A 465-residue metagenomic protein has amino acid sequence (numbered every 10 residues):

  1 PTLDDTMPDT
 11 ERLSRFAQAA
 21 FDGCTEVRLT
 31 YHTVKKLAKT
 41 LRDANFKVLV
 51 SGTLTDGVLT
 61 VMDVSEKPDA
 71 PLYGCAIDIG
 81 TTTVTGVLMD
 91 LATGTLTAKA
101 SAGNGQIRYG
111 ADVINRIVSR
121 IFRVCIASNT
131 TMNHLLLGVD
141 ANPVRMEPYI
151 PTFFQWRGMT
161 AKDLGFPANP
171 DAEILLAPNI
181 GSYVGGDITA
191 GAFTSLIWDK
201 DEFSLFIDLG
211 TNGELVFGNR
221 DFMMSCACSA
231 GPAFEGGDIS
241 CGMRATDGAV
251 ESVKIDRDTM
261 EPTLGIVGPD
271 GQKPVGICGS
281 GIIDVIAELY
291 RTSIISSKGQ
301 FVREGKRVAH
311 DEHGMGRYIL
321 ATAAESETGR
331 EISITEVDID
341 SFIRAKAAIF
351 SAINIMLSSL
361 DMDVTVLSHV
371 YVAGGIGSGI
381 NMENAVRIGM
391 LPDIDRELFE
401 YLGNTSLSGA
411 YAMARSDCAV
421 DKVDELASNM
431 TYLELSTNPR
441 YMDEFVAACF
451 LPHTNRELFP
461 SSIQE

Functional and structural regions predicted by a protein language model:
P1, R12-R15, N104-R120, C278: Phosphate-binding loop and its immediate beta->loop->alpha context in nucleotide/phosphate-handling enzymes
P1-A76, T81, T93, S119-R123 (+4 more regions): Nucleotide/phosphate-binding catalytic cleft detector across ATP-hydrolyzing and phosphate-transferring enzymes
G80-T81, G86-L88, G94-D112, P143-G158 (+3 more regions): Glycine-rich phosphate-binding loop of actin/hexokinase-like ATP-binding domains
S119, I188-G191, S195, I343-T365: Phosphate/ATP-binding catalytic cores across multiple sugar-kinase/actin-like superfamilies, primarily ASKHA
N129-P143, G314, M362-T365, G374-D393 (+1 more regions): Short glycine/threonine-rich loop-to-helix capping motif typified by GTGT followed within a few residues by an Asp-Pro
F166-P167, P178-T194, I343-A347, F399-S436: Glycine-rich phosphate-binding/hydrolytic loop that grips phosphoryl groups
N219-M224, D238-I239, S358, M362-L426: Catalytic phosphate/nucleotide-handling subdomain of diverse soluble enzymes
I283-A345: Gly/charged contiguous loops adjacent to phosphate- or pyrophosphate-bearing nucleotide/cofactor binding elements
